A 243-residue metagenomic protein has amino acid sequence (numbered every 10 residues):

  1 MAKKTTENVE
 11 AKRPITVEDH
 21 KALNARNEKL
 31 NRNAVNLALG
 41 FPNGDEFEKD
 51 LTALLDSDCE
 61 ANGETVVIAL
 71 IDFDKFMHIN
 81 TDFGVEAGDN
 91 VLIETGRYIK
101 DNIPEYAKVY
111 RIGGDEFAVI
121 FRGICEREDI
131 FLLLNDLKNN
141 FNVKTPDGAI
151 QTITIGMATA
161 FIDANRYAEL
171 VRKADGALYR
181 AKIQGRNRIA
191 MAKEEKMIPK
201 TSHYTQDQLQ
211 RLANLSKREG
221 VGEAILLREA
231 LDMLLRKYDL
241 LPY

Functional and structural regions predicted by a protein language model:
L23-N43: Amphipathic HAMP/coiled-coil signal-transducing linker helices that couple sensory inputs to cytosolic output domains
V35, G44-V67, M77-K100, Y110-G114 (+2 more regions): Conserved long alpha-helical elements within nucleotide-processing catalytic cores of c-di-GMP signaling and class III
D74, I112-V119, G123, I153-T154: Short acidic-rich active-site patches of cyclic nucleotide enzymes
G96-R97, D129-D147, D175: Alpha-helical scaffold within the catalytic cores of cyclic-nucleotide enzymes
R111-I112, N140-G156: Catalytic core regions of nucleotide second-messenger enzymes
P146, K173-E194: Catalytic/regulatory signature loops of cyclic-dinucleotide turnover enzymes and related class III nucleotidyl cyclases
G148-K173, A192, H203: A short glycine-enriched loop-to-beta-strand structural element that forms part of the catalytic core of nucleotide
G222-Y243: Short, basic amphipathic alpha-helical segments that act as recognition/interaction helices in nucleic-acid-binding
